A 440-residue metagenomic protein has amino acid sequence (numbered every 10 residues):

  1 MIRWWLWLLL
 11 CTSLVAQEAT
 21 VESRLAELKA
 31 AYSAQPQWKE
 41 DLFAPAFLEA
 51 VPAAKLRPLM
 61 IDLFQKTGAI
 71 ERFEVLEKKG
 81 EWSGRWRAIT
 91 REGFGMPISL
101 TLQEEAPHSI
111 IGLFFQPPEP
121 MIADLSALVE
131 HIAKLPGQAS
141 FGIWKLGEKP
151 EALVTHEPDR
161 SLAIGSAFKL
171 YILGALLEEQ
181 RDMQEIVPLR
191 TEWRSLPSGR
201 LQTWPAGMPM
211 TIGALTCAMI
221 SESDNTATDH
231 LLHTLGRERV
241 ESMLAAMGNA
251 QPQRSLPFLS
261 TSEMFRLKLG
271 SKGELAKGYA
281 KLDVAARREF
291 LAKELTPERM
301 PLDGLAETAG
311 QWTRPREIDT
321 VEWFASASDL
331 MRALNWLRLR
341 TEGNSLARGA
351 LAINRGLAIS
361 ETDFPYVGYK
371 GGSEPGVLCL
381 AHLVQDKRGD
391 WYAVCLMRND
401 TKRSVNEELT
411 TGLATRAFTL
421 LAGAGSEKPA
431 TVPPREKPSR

Functional and structural regions predicted by a protein language model:
A16-S33: Short, low-complexity N-terminal intrinsically disordered segments enriched in polar/charged residues
A31-W82: Short solvent-exposed beta->alpha transition segments
K79-A127, T415-T419: Exposed beta-sheet edge and beta->alpha loop/turn motif
P117-L135, E151, L305-R440: Structured C-terminal helix/loop/strand segments within mature extracytoplasmic catalytic/sensor domains
P120, A206-G304, A309-G310, S328: Active-site-adjacent helix/loop patches that line small-molecule binding or acyl-intermediate pockets
L135-S161, L177, R181: Short, conserved catalytic-motif segment at the N-terminal edge
A163-V187, M219, V394: Active-site SXXK
E178-L196, I212, N344-A347: Short, well-structured active-site flanking segments
